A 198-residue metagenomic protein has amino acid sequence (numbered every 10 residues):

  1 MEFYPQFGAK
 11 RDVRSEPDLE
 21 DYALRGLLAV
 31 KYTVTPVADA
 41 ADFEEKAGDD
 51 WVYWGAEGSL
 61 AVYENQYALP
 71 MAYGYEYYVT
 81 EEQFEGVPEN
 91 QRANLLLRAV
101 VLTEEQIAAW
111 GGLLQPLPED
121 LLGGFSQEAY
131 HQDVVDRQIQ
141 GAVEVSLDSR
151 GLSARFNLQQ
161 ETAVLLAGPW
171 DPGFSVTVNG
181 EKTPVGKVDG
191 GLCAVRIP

Functional and structural regions predicted by a protein language model:
M1-L28, E64-D136, D171, K182: Extracytoplasmic/lumenal acceptor-recognition loop(s) of multi-pass membrane glycoenzymes
L19-E20, L24-V30, A56-S59, Q159-Q160: Short, well-ordered loop/turn elements at secondary-structure boundaries
Y32, L60-E64, A194: Conserved hydrophobic/aromatic beta-strand scaffold that supports enzyme active sites
T35-A38: Structural motif
A40-N65: Short acidic, glycine/proline-enriched helix-loop-strand junctions
A41-D42, L69-A72, T162-V164, F174: Short, surface-exposed beta-strand/loop "edge" segments at domain boundaries and coil↔beta transitions
E57-G58, E82, E161, G190: Solvent-exposed, conformationally flexible loop/turn segments
I107-A108, G112-P198: Active-site-proximal, structured, solvent-exposed surfaces of multi-pass membrane proteins that position macromolecular
